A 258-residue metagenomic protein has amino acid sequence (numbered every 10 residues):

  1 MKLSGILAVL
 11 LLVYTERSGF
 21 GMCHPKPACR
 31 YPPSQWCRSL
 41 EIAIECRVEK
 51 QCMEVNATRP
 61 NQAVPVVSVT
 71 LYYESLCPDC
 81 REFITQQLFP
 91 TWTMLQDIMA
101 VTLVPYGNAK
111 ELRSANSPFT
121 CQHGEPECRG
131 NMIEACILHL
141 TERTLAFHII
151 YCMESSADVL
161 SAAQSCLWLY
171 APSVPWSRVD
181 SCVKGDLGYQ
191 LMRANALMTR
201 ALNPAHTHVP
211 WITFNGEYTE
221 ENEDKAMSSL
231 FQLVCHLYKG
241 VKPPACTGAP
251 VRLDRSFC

Functional and structural regions predicted by a protein language model:
K2-L7, F20-M22, Y72, A157 (+1 more regions): C-terminal cap of thioredoxin/glutaredoxin-like
K2-S4, L10-P32: N-terminal signal peptide
M22-E54: N-terminal, immediately post-signal peptide pro-regions of secreted/luminal proteins
W36, I44, M53, R59 (+3 more regions): Cys/His-rich zinc-coordinating "finger/knuckle" motifs
E49-V67: A short beta-strand-turn-helix
V55-A57, Q87-P90, M192-R200: Eukaryotic intrinsically disordered and solvent-exposed regulatory patches
Q62-P65, P126-R129, E142, N203-H206: Extracellular/periplasmic catalytic domains that process cell-envelope and extracellular macromolecules
V69-R178, V241, G248-F257: Structural alpha/beta surface segment adjacent to cysteine/selenocysteine redox centers across thiol/disulfide enzymes
